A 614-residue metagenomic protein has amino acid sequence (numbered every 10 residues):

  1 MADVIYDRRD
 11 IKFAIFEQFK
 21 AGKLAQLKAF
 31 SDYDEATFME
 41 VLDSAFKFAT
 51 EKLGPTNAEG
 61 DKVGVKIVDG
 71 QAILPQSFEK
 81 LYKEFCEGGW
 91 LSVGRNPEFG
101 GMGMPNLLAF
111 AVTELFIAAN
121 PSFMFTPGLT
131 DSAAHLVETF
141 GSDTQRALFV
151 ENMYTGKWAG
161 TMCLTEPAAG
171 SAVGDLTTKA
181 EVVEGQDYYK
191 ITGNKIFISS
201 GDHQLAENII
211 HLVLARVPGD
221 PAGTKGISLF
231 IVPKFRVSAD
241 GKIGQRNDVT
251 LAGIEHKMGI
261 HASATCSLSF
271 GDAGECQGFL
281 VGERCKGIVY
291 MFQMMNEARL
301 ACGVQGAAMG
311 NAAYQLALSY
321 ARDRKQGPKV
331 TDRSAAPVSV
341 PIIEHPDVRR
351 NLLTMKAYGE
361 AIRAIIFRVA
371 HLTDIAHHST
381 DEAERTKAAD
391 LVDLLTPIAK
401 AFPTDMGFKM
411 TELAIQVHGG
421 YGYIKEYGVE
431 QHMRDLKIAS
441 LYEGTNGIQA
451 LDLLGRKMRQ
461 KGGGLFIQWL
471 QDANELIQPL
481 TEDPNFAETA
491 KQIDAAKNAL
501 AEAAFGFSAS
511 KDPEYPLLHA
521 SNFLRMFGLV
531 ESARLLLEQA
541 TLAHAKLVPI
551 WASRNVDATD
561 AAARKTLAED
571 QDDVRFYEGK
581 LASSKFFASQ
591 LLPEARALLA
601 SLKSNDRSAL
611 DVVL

Functional and structural regions predicted by a protein language model:
M1-M124, T144, L148, A600-S601 (+1 more regions): Amphipathic, small/basic residue-rich leader segments at the start of a protein or domain
A2-I5, I260, D390-L470, G579-A609: Alpha-helix capping/hinge segments and adjacent helical runs
L129-T130, G141-T178, V182, D187 (+3 more regions): Internal maturation/activation junctions in enzymes
S142-Q145, E443-T445, L453-K497: A structural-propensity feature for long, helix-poor, extended segments
Y188-R246: A short core secondary-structure module
F197-S199, R236-A252, K257, A264-A298 (+2 more regions): A glycine-rich, basic-preceded beta-loop-alpha segment at the flavin cofactor/substrate interface of flavin-utilizing
E360-A399, A504-L518, Q539-S553, R575: C-terminal helix-coil-helix/basic helical segment that borders enzyme active sites and/or dimer interfaces and provides
Q460, L476-L614: C-terminal amphipathic alpha-helical interaction region
